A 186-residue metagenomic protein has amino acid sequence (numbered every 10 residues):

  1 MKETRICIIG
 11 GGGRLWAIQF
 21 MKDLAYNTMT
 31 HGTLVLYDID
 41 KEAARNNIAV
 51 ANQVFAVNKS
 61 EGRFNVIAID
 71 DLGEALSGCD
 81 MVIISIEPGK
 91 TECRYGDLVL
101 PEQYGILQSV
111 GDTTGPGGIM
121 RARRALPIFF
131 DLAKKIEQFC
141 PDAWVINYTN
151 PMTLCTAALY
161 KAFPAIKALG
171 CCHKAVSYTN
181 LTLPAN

Functional and structural regions predicted by a protein language model:
K2-C93, R123-F139, W144-K167, H173-S177: Metallocofactor- and cofactor-centric catalytic cores in central/energy metabolism, strongly enriched
R5, A185-N186: Generic extreme N-terminus detector
T91-Q108, T114-R124: Glycine/threonine-rich flexible loop motifs
T113-T114, P164: Glycine/charged-rich beta-loop-alpha catalytic/anionic-binding loops adjacent to active sites
Y178-A185: Conserved small/polar residues in nucleotide/adenosyl-binding loops
